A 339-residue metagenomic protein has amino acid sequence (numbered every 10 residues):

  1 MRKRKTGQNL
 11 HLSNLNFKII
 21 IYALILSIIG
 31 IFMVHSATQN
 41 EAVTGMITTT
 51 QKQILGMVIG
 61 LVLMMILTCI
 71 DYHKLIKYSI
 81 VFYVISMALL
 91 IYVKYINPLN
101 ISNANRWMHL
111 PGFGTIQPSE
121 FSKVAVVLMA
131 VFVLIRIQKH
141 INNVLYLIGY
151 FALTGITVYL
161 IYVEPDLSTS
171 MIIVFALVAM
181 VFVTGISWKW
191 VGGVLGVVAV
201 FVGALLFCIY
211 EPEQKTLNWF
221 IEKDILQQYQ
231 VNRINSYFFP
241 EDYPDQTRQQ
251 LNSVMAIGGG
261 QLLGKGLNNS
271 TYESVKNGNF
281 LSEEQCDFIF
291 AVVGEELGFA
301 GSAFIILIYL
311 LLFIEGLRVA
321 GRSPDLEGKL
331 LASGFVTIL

Functional and structural regions predicted by a protein language model:
R2-I21, L26, F32-P165: Membrane-helix boundary/helix-loop-helix interface segments in multi-pass membrane proteins
L55-L63, L297-F313: Hydrophobic alpha-helical transmembrane segments
V62, I70, M129, Y229 (+1 more regions): Transmembrane alpha-helix boundary/anchor motif
V62, I80-Y83, M87, L147-L160 (+2 more regions): Hydrophobic alpha-helical segments of polytopic membrane proteins
I101-W107, G193-F299: Hydrophobic, glycine- and aromatic-enriched re-entrant/interface helices and adjoining loop segments
K123, A256, I305-F313, A332-L339: Alpha-helical transmembrane segments of helical membrane proteins, especially in multi-pass transport, channel
K265-G266, F299-I305, G328-L330: Extended hydrophobic-aromatic, low-complexity segments
R318-L339: Loop-to-helix entry and N-terminal half of a specific, functionally important transmembrane alpha helix in multi-pass
